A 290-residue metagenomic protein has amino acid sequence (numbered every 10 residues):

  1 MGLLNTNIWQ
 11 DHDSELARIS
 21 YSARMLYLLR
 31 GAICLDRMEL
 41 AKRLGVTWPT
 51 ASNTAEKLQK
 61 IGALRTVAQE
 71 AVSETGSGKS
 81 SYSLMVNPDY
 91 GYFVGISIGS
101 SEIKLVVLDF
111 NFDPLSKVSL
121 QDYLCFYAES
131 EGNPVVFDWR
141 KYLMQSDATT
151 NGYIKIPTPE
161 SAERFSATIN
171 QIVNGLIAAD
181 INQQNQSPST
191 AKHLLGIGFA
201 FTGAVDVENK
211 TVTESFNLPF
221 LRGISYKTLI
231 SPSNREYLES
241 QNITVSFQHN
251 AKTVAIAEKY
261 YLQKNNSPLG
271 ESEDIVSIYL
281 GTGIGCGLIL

Functional and structural regions predicted by a protein language model:
G2-V86, N209, S215, I243 (+1 more regions): Nucleotide/phosphate-binding catalytic cleft detector across ATP-hydrolyzing and phosphate-transferring enzymes
R24, L28, L229, A257-E258 (+1 more regions): Alpha-helical scaffold segments in soluble metabolic enzymes
L40, K117, D122-D274: Glycine-rich phosphate-binding loop and adjoining helix at the ATP-binding site of ATP-dependent phosphoryl-transfer
T66-A68, T244-N250, L288: General beta-strand structural signal in soluble alpha/beta enzymes
S73, E102, P114, D206 (+1 more regions): Flexible, glycine-rich phosphate/dinucleotide-binding loops and adjacent beta-alpha linkers at cofactor/substrate
G78-S119, Y123-C125, K141, S277-L290: Gly/Thr-rich phosphate-binding beta-strand-loop-beta motif of the actin/hexokinase/Hsp70
